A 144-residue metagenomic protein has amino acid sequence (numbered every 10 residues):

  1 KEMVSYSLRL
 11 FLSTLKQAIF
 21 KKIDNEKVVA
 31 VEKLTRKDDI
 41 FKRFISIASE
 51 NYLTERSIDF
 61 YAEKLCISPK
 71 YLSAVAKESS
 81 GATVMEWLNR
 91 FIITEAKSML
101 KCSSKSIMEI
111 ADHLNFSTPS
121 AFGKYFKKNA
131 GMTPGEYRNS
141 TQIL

Functional and structural regions predicted by a protein language model:
K1-R9, T14, S46: Amphipathic alpha-helical segments enriched in hydrophobic/aromatic residues interleaved with Lys/Arg
E2, Q17-K42, E50, T54-F60 (+3 more regions): Short, Lys/Arg-enriched, Trp-marked, Pro/Gly-tolerant hinge/linker segments that flank
A48-Y52, L100-S103: Short helix-to-turn junction characteristic of helix-turn-helix DNA-binding domains, especially the helix
D59, K70, S106-E109, P119-S120 (+1 more regions): Residues within helix-turn-helix
L65, L114-N115, F126: Core residues of bacterial helix-turn-helix
L72-S73, A121-F122, F126: Short hydrophobic/aromatic patch on the recognition helix
E78-P119, N139-L144: Terminal helix-turn-helix DNA-binding modules in bacterial transcription factors
K124-L144: …primarily DNA-binding HTH/wHTH and HhH modules…
